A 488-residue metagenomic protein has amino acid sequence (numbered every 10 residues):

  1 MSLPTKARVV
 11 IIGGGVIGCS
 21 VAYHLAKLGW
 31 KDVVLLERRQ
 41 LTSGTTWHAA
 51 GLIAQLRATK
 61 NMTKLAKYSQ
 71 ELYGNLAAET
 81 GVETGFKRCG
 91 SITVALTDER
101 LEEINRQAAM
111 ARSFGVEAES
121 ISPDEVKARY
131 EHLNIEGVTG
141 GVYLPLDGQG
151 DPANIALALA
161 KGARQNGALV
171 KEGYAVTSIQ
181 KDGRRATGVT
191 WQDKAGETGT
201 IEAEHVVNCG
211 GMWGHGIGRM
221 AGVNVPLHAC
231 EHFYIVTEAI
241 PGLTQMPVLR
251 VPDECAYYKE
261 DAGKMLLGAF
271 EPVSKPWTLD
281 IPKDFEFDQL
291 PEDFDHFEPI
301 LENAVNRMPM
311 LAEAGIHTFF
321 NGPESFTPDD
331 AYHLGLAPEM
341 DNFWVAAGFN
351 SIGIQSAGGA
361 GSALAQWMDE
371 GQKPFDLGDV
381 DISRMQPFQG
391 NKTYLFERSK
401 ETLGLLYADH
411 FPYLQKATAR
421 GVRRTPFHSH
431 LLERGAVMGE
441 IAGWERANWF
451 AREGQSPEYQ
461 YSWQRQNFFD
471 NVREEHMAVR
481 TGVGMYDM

Functional and structural regions predicted by a protein language model:
L3-I17, V34: Beta1/beta-strand and adjacent pyrophosphate-binding region of the FAD-binding site in flavoprotein oxidoreductases
P4-A7, A195-H205: Core beta-strand elements of the Rossmann-like FAD/NAD(P) dinucleotide-binding domain in flavoenzyme oxidoreductases
Y23-K27, G51-I53, E71, N75 (+4 more regions): Active-site substrate-recognition segment that forms the wall of the catalytic cavity or substrate channel
A26-T46: Glycine-rich FAD pyrophosphate-binding loop
G51-R129, D253-Y258, A262-K264, D284 (+5 more regions): Dinucleotide-binding Rossmann-like beta1-alpha1 core, especially the glycine-rich loop that anchors the ADP
G74-N75, E79, K87, L96-G173 (+7 more regions): Flavin (FAD/FMN) cofactor-binding and adjacent substrate-gating region of FAD-dependent oxidoreductase domains
D253, D288-R423: C-terminal catalytic lobe of FAD-dependent flavoproteins
F375, V380-M488: Glycine/proline-enriched, intrinsically flexible loops and inter-domain linkers
